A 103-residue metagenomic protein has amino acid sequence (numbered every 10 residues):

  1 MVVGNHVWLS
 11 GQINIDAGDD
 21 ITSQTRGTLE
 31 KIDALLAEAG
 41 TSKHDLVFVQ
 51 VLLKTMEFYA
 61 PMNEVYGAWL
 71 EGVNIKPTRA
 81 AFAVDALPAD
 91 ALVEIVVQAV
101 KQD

Functional and structural regions predicted by a protein language model:
M1-D103: Short, polar/acidic, helix-capping and beta-turn segments at strand->helix junctions that line the mouths
